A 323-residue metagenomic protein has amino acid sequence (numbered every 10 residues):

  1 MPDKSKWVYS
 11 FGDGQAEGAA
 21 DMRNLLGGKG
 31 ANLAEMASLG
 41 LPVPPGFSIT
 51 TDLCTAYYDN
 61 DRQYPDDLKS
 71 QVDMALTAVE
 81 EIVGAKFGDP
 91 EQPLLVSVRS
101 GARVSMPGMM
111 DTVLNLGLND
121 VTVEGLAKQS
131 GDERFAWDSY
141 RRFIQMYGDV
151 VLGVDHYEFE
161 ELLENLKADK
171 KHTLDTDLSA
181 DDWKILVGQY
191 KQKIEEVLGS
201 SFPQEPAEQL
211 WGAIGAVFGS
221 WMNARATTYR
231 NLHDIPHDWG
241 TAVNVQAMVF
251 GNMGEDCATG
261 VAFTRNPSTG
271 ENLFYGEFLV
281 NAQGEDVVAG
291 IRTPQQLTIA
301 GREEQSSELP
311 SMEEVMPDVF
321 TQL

Functional and structural regions predicted by a protein language model:
M1-L323: Nucleotide/phosphate-binding sheet-loop regions of phosphoryl- and nucleotidyl-transfer enzymes
